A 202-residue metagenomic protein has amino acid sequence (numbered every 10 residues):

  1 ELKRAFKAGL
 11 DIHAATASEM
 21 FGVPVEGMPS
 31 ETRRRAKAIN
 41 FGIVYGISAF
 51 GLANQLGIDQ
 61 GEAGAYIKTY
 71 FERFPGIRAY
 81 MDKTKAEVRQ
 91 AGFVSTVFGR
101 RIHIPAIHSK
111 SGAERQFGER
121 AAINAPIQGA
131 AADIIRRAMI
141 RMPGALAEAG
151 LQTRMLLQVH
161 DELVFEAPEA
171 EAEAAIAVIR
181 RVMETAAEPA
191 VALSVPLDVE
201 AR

Functional and structural regions predicted by a protein language model:
E1-R202: Conserved catalytic core of nucleotide polymerization and phosphodiester-bond processing enzymes
